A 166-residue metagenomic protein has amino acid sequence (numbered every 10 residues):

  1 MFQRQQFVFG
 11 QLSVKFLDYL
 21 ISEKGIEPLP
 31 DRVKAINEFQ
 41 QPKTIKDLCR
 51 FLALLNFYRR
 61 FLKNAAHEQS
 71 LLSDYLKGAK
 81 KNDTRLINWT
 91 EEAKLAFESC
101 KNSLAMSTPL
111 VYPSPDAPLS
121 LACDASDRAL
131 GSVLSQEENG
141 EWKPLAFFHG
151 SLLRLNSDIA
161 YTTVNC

Functional and structural regions predicted by a protein language model:
Q5-P118: C-terminal reverse transcriptase regions that engage the nucleic-acid substrate
L12, D31, S135-E137, G150: Structured beta-strand/turn binding interfaces of compact recognition modules in eukaryotic regulators
E23, E137-E138: Short acidic-glycine loop/turn motifs at beta-strand connectors
A117-A125: Two-metal-ion RNase H-like nuclease active-site motif
D127-Q136: Acidic, metal-ligating active-site segments
E138-C166: A short, polar/acidic, helix/strand-boundary loop motif
